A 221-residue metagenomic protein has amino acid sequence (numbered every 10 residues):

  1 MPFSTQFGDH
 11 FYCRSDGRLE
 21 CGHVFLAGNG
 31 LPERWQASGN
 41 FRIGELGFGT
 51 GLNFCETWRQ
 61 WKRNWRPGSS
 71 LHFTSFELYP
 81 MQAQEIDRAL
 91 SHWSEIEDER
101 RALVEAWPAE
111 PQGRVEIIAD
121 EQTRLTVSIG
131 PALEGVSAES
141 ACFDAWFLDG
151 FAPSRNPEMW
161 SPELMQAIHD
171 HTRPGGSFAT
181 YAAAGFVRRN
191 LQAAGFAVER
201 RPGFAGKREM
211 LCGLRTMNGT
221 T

Functional and structural regions predicted by a protein language model:
M1-F41, W58-E95: Rossmann-like AdoMet
T50-C55: Glycine-rich SAM-binding Motif I of class I
G68-L71, H171-G176: A short helix->loop->beta-strand "cap" motif at the edges of active sites that frequently abuts
D87-E139: S-adenosyl-L-methionine
L125-V127, A141-G150: Short SAM/SAH-binding signature in class I
F147, P174-A182: Conserved beta-strand signature within the Rossmann-like core of class I S-adenosyl-L-methionine
M159-P174: A short glycine-rich, Lys/Arg-flanked "PGG" loop and its adjoining helix->strand segment in the class I
A194-T221: Core SAM-dependent methyltransferase catalytic element
